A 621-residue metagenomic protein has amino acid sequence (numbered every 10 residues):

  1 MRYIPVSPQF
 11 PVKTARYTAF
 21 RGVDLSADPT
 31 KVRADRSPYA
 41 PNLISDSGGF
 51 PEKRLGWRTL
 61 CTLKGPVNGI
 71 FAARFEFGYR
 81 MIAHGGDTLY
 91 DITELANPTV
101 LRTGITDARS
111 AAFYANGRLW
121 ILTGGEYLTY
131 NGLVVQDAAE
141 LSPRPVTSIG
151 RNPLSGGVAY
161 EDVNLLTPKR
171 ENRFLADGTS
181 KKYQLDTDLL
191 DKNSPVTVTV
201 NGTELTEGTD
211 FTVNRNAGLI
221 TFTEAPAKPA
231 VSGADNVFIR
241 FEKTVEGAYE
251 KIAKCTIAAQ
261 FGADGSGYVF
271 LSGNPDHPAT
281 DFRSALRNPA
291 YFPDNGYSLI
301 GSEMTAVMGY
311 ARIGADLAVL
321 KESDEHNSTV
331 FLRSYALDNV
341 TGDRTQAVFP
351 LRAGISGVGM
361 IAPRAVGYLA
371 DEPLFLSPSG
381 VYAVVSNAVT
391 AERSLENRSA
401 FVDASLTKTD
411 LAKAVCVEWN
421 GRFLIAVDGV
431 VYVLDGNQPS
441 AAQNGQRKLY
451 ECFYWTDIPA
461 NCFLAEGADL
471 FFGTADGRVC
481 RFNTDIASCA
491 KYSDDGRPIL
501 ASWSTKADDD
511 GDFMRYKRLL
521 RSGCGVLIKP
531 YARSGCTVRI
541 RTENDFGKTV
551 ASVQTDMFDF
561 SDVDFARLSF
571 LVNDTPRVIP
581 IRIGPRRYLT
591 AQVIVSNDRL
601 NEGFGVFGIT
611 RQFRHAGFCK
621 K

Functional and structural regions predicted by a protein language model:
M1-A96, R102-R118, G357-R364, D371-E372 (+1 more regions): Beta-sheet repeat architectures centered on beta-propellers
F50-R54, S142-N172, S284, P289-A290 (+2 more regions): A general sequence property marking short-to-moderate contiguous segments in secreted/outer-membrane adhesion
W57-P66, P98, R102-D107, A248-V417 (+1 more regions): Beta-propeller and closely related beta-pinwheel folds
R109-S155: Hydrophobic or amphipathic alpha-helical targeting/insertion segments
Q136-N216, F222-P226, E242-T256: Extended beta-strand solenoid/passenger and fiber regions
P226-G233, G584-R587: Surface-exposed, short loops/turns at beta-strand junctions within beta-sandwich domains
S232-F241: Short, well-structured beta-strand segments within conserved domains
R240-T244, S596-D598: Beta-strand-rich extracellular modules
